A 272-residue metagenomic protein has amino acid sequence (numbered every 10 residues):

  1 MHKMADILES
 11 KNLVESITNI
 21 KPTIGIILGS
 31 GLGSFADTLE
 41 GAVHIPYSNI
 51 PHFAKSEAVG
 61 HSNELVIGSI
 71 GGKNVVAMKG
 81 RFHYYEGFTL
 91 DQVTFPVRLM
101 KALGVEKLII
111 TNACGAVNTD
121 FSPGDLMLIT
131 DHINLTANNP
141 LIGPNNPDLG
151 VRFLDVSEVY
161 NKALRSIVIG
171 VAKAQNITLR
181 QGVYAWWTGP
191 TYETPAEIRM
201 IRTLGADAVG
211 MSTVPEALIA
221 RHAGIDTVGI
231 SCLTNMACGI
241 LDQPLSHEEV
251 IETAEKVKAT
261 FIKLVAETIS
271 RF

Functional and structural regions predicted by a protein language model:
M1-V156: Metabolite-binding pocket within alpha/beta catalytic cores that recognizes anionic/polar moieties
L13, I17, A163, I167-T178 (+1 more regions): Generic non-transmembrane alpha-helical segments
K101-G104, R202, R221: Non-catalytic positions within long, well-ordered alpha-helices that form the structural scaffold/packing of enzyme
E106, D207, D226: Short acidic/polar active-site loop segments enriched in Thr and Asp
N145-W187: Metal-dependent peptidase/peptidase-like ectodomains
V171-D207, V265: Active-site/ligand-binding-proximal alpha/beta "capping" segment
M211-E249: Zn-dependent metallopeptidase/amidohydrolase metal-coordination segment
C238-F272: His/Asp/Glu-rich mid-to-C-terminal helical/loop segments that flank catalytic regions of hydrolases
